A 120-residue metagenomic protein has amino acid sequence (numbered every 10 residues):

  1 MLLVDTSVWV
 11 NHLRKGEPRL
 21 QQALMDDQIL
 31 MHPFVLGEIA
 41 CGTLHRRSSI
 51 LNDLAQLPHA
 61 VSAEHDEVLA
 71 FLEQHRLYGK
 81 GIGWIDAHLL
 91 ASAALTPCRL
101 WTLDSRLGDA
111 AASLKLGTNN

Functional and structural regions predicted by a protein language model:
M1-V35, A40-N52, N119: Short, well-structured N-terminal submotif of metal-dependent ribonuclease cores
H12, P18, H59-N120: Active-site neighborhoods of divalent-metal-dependent phosphate/nucleic-acid chemistry enzymes
Q56: Conserved nucleotide-sugar phosphate-binding/catalytic loop shared by glycosyltransferases and other
